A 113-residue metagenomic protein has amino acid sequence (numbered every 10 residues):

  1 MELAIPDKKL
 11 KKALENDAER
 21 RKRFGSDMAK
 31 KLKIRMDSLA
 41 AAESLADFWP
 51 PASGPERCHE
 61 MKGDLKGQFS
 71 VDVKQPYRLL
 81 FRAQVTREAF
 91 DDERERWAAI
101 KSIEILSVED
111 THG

Functional and structural regions predicted by a protein language model:
M1-D37: Arg/Lys-rich, positively charged N-terminal/basic patches that mediate binding to nucleic acids
E2-A4, R23, D47, R57-E60 (+1 more regions): Residue-level preference for alpha-helix termini and adjacent loops
P6, K12, G25-D27, E56 (+2 more regions): Charge-dense, helix-prone N-terminal extensions
I34, E56, D64-K66, K74-P76 (+1 more regions): Short connector loops at helix/strand junctions that flank enzyme active sites, especially segments positioning acidic
S44-G67: A short, surface-exposed loop/turn module that caps and links secondary-structure elements
F69-G113: Enriched for short, Lys/Arg-rich terminal
